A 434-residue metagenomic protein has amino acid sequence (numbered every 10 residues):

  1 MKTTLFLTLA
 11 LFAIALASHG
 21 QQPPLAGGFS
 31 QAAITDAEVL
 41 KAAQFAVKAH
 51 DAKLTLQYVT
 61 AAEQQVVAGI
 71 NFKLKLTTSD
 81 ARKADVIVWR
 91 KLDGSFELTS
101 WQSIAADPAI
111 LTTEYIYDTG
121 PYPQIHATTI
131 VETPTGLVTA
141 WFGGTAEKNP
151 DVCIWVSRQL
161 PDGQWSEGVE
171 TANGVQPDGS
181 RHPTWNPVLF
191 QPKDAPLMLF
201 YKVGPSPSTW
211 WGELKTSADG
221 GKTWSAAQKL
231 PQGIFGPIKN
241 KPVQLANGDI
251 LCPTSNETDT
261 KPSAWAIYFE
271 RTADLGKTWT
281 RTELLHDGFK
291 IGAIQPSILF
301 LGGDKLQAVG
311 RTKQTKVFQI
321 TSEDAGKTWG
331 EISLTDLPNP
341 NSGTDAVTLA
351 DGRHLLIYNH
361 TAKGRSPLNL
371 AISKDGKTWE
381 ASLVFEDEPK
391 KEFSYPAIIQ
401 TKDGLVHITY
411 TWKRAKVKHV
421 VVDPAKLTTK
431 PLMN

Functional and structural regions predicted by a protein language model:
M1-L5: Positively charged n-region of N-terminal signal peptides that target proteins for export
L7, S30, D51, V59 (+5 more regions): Compositionally biased, intrinsically disordered low-complexity regions enriched in proline and serine
L7-A15: Bacterial N-terminal signal peptides
H19-P108: N- and C-terminal low-complexity/disordered segments
D107-N434: Asp-box/BNR beta-propeller blade signature and adjacent active/binding-site loops in extracellular glycan-interacting
